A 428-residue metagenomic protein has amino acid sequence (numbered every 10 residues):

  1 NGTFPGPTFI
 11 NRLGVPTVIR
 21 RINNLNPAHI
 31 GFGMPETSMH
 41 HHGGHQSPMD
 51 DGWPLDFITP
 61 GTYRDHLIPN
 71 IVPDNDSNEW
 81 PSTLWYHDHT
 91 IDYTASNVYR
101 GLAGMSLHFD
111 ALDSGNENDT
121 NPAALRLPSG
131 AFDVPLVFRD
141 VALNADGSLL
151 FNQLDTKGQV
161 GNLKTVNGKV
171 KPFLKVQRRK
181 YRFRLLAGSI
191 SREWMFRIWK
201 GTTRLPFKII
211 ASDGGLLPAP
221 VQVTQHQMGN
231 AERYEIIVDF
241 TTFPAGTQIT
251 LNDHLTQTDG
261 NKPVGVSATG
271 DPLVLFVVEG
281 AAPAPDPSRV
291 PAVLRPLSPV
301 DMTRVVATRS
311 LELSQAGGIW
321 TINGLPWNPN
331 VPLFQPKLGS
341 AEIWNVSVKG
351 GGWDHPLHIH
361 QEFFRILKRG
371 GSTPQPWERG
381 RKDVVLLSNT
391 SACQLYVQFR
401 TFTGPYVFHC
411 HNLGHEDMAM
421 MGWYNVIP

Functional and structural regions predicted by a protein language model:
N1-H41, H45-M49, L55-D56, Y63 (+6 more regions): N-terminal, post-signal-peptide metal-ligating segments of extracellular/periplasmic oxidoreductases, dominated by
F4, T8-N11, P35-W80, G115 (+3 more regions): Extracytoplasmic beta-sandwich strand-turn segments characteristic of Greek-key/jelly-roll folds
I10, P16-I22, H40, D65-P69 (+8 more regions): Residues within well-ordered beta-strands of beta-sheet-rich folds
G14-P16, P81-T83, K180, P244-Q248 (+1 more regions): Extracellular Ig-like/FN3 beta-sandwich strand-entry sites
A28-S38, R100, R192-W199, I249 (+1 more regions): Short, hydrophobic/aromatic beta-strand segments
M39-G44, E79, T83-Y93, W344-N345 (+2 more regions): Histidine-centered catalytic micro-motifs
G43-G61, L67, F138-A292, P374: Histidine- and aromatic-rich segments of cupredoxin/plastocyanin-like copper-binding domains
A95-R139, S212-D354, Q361, Q398-P405 (+1 more regions): Extended terminal and domain-junction accessory segments
